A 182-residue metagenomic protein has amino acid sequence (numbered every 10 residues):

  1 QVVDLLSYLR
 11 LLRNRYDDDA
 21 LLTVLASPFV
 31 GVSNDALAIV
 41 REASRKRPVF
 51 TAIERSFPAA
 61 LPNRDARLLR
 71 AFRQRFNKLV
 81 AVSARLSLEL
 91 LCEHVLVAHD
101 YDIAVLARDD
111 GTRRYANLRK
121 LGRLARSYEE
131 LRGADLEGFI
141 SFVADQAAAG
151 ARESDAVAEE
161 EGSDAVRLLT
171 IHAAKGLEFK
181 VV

Functional and structural regions predicted by a protein language model:
Q1-A43, V49-E54, A59, R64-R67 (+1 more regions): Conserved motor-region signature of P-loop NTPase helicases/translocases
